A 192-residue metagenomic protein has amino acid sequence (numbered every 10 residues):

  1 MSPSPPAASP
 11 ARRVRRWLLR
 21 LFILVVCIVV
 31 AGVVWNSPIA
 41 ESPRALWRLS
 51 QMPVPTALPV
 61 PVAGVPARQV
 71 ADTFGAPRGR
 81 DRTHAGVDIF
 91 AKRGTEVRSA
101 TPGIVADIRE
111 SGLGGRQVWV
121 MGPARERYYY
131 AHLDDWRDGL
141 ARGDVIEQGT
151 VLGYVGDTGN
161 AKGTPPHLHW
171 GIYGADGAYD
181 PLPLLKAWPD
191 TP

Functional and structural regions predicted by a protein language model:
M1-W17: N-terminal Lys/Arg-rich, disordered targeting/topogenic segments
V14-F22, P189-P192: Catalytic-site microenvironment of enzymes that process N-acetyl-hexosamine-containing cell-wall polysaccharides
L19-W35: Hydrophobic membrane-insertion alpha-helices, especially the h-region of bacterial N-terminal signal peptides
V30-R116, E147-Q148, D157, Y179-L182 (+1 more regions): Surface-exposed, glycine-biased beta-strand/turn segments
G75, L133-W136, L184-P189: A short, sequence-level motif marking secondary-structure junctions
F90, M121-P123, Y173: A generic structural motif
A100-A141, H169: Zn2+-dependent peptidoglycan hydrolase active-site motif and core
W119, D144-P192: Conserved, short, structured surface segments that act as functional micro-motifs
